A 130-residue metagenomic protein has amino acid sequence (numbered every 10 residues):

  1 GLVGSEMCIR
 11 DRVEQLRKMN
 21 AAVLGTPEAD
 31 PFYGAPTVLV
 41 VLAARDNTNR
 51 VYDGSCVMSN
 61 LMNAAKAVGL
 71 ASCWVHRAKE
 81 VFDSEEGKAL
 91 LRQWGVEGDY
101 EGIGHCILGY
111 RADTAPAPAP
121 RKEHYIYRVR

Functional and structural regions predicted by a protein language model:
G1-V3, M7-C8: Short, small-residue-biased leader/transition segments that mark boundaries at the very start of proteins
R10-E14, R45-N47, A112: Short, charged/polar surface micro-motifs in flexible loops or helix N-caps
L16-D53, S59: Helix-adjacent hinge/juxtasegments
A22-V23, A89-Q93: Short, hinge-like loop/turn segments at secondary-structure boundaries
E28-D30, R92-V96: A generic local secondary-structure boundary/capping motif
R45-L90: Small-aliphatic-rich amphipathic alpha-helix that forms the alpha element of a beta-alpha
V96-R130: C-terminal helix-cap and adjacent tail motif
